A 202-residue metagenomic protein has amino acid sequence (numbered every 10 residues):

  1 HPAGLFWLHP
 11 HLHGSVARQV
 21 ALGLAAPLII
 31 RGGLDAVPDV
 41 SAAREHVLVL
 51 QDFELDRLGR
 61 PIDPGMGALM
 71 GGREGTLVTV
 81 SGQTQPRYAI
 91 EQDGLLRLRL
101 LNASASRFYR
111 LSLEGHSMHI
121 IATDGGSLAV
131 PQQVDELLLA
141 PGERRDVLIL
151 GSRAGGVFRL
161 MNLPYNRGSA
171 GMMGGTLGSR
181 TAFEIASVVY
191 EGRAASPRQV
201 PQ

Functional and structural regions predicted by a protein language model:
H1-L148, S187-Q202: Histidine-centered copper-binding motifs that mark active-site loops of extracellular/periplasmic copper enzymes
G14-A17, R153-E191: Terminal connector regions
